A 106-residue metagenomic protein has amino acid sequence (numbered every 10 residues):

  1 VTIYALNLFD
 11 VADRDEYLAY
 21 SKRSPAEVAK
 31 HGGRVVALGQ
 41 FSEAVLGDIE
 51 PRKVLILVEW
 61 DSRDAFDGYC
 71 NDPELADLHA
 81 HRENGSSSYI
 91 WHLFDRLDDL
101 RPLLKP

Functional and structural regions predicted by a protein language model:
V1-P73, H92-P106: Short S/T/G/P-rich N-terminal loop/turn motif that feeds into the first structured element of a domain
F66-D67, E74-Y89: C-terminal structural segments of small proteins and small subunits
